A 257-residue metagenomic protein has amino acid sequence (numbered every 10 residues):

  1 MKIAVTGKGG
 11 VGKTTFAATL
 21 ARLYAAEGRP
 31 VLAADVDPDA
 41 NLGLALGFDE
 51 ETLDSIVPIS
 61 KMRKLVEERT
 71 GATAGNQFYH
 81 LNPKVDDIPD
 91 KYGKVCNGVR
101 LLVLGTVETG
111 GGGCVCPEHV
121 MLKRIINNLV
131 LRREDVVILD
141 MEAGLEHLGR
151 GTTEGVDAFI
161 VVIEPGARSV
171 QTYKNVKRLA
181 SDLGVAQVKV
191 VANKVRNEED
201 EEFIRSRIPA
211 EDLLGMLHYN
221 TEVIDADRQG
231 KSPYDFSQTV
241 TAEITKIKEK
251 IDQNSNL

Functional and structural regions predicted by a protein language model:
K2, P30, L101, V136-I138 (+1 more regions): Residue-level preference for the first positions of well-ordered beta-strands
K2-P38: Walker A/P-loop phosphate-binding motif and the immediately C-terminal alpha-helix
L23-N97: N-terminal phosphate/diphosphate-binding loop that engages ATP/GTP or pyrophosphate donors across diverse enzyme folds
A26-E27, P117-M216, T221-D225: Conserved catalytic-core segment of NTP-binding enzymes
A33, V99-L101, L213-M216: Conserved beta-strand scaffold positions in the cores of enzyme catalytic domains, especially in NTP/NDP-utilizing
G75-A143: Phosphate-binding/switch loop-helix module in NTP-utilizing enzymes
D227-T239: C-terminal boundary of histidine-terminating zinc-finger modules
E243-L257: C-terminal alpha-helix
